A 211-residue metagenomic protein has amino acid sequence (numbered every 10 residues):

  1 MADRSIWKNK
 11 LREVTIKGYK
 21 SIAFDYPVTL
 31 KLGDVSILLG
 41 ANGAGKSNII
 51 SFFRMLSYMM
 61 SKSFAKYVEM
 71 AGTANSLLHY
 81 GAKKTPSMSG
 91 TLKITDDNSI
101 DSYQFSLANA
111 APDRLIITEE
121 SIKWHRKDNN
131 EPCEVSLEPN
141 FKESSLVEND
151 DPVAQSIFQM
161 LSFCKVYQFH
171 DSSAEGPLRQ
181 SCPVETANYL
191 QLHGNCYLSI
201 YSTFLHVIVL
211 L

Functional and structural regions predicted by a protein language model:
A2-Y26: N-terminal pre-Walker A segment at the start of P-loop NTPase domains
P27-G33: Phosphate-binding P-loop
L38: Hydrophobic anchor at the beta1->P-loop junction of P-loop NTPases
A41: P-loop (Walker A) phosphate-binding loop of NTP-binding proteins
G45-K46: Conserved lysine of the Walker
S51-P112: Conserved P-loop NTP-binding catalytic core
N98-L211: Electropositive, glycine-dotted interaction segments that contact anionic polymers or phosphate-rich ligands
